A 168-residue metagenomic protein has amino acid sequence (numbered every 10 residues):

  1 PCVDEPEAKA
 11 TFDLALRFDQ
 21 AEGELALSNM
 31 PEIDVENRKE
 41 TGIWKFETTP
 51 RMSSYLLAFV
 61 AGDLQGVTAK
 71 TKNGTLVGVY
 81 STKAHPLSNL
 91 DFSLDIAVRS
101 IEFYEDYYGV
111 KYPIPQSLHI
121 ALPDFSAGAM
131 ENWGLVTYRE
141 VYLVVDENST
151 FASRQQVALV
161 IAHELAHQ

Functional and structural regions predicted by a protein language model:
C2-A162: Hydrophobic helix-coil surface modules that form long, contiguous segments used for peptide/substrate interaction
A166: Short active-site segment of divalent metal-dependent hydrolases/proteases that encodes the spacing between
